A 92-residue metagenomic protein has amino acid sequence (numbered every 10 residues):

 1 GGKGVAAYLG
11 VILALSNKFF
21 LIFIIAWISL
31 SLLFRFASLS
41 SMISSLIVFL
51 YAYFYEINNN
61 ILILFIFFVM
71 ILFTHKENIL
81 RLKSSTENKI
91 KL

Functional and structural regions predicted by a protein language model:
G2-V5, L33-M42, T74-L92: Interhelical loop and helix-boundary elements at the membrane-water interface of polytopic inner-membrane proteins
K3-F34, L46-Y55: Interfacial segments of multi-pass membrane proteins
S16, A37, M70: A short glycine-/small-residue-rich loop at the edge of a beta-strand within enzyme catalytic domains
N17-K18, F54-L62, N88-L92: Alpha-helical transmembrane segments and immediately membrane-proximal extracytoplasmic
L21, A37-S44, E56-F65: Loop-to-transmembrane alpha-helix initiation sites
W27, S31, F67-T74: Alpha-helical transmembrane segments of multi-pass membrane proteins
F54-I63, I71-L82: Glycine-rich phosphate/pyrophosphate-binding loop and the adjoining helix
